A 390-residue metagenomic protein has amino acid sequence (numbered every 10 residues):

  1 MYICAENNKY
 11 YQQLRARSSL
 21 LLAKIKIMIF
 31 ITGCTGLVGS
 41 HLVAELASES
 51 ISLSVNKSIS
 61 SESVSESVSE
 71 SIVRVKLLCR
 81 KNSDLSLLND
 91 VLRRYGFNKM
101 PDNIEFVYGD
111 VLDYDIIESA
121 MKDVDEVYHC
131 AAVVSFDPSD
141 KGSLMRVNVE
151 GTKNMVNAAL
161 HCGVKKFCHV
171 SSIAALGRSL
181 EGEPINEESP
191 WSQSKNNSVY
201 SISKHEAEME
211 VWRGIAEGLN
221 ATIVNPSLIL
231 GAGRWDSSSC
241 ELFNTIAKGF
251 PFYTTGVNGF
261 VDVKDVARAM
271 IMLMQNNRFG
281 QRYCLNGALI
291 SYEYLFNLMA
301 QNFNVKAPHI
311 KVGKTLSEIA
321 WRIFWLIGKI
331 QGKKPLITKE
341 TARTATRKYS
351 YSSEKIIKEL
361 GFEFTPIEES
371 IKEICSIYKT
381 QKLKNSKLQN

Functional and structural regions predicted by a protein language model:
I29-A47: N-terminal Rossmann NAD(P)H-binding glycine-rich loop of SDR-like oxidoreductase domains
M100-E150: NAD(P)H-binding glycine-rich loop region in Rossmannoid oxidoreductase-like domains and their noncatalytic homologs
G142, E150-V199: Conserved Rossmann-fold NAD(P)-dependent oxidoreductase catalytic core, especially the SDR/UDP-sugar
N197-T222: Active-site Tyr-X1-5-Lys
E206, S237-S238, T254-M274, Q281: Substrate-positioning beta->alpha
G218-F260: NAD(P)-dependent short-chain dehydrogenase/reductase
A269-L336, S353, I367-N390: Mid/C-terminal beta-alpha module of Rossmann-like enzyme folds, strongest in SDR-family dehydrogenases/epimerases
